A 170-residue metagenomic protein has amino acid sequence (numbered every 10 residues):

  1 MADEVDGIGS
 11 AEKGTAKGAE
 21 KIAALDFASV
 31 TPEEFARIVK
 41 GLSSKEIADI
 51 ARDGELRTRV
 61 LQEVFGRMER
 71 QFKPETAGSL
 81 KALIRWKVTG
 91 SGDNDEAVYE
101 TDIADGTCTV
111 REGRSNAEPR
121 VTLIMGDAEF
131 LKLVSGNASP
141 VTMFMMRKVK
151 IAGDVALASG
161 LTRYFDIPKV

Functional and structural regions predicted by a protein language model:
M1-V170: Feature captures hydrophobic
